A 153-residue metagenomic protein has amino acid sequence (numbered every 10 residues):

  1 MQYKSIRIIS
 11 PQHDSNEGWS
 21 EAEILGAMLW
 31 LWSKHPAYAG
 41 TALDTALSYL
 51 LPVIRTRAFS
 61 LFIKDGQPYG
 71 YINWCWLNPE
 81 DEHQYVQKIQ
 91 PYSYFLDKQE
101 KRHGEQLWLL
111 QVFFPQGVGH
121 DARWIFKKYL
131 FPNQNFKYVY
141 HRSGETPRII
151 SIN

Functional and structural regions predicted by a protein language model:
M1-T45: Short amphipathic alpha-helix that is part of the acyltransferase structural core
W30-H35, A42-L47, P79-Y85, L110-Q111: N-terminal start-of-chain detector that recognizes signal peptides and the immediate post-cleavage beginning
S48-L61, E80-H83: A short helix-loop-beta-strand connector motif used in the catalytic cores of GNAT acetyltransferases and, in some
L61-W76: Conserved beta-strand in the GNAT
W74-D81, L96: Acetyl-CoA-dependent GNAT
C75, I152-N153: Short beta-strand-to-coil "C-cap" segments at the C-terminal boundary of structured domains/repeats, marking
H83-I152: Acyl-donor binding region in acyl/amide transferases
